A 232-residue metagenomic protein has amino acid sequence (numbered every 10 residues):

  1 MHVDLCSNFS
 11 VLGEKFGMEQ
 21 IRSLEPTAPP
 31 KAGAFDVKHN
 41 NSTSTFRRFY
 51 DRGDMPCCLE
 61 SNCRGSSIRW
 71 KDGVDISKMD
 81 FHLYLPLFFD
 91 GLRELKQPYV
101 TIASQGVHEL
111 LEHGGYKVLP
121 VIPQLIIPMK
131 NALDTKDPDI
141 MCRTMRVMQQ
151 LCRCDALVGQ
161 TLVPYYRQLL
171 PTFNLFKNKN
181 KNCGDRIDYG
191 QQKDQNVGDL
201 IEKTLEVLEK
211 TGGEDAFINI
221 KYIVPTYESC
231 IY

Functional and structural regions predicted by a protein language model:
M1-I102, K221-Y232: N-terminal "cap/leader" segments of large eukaryotic alpha-helical scaffolds
L59-D75, S104-Y116, Q149-Q160, D185-Y189 (+1 more regions): Boundary/linker elements of alpha-helical solenoid repeat scaffolds
S77-F88, G115-I127, G159-L170, F217-K221: Core helices of alpha-solenoid repeat scaffolds
F88, G106-H113, L125-L133, R143-V158 (+2 more regions): Hydrophobic residues within the alpha-helices of tandem HEAT/HEAT-like
L95-Q97, K136-P138, D194: Short inter-helical turns and helix N-cap capping residues of alpha-solenoid HEAT/ARM repeat scaffolds
Y99, K117-V121, I140, V158-L162 (+2 more regions): Short, flexible/disordered secondary-structure transition segments
V107, R186-G190, I218-T226: Short amphipathic alpha-helical segments embedded in low-complexity Lys/Glu-rich regions
K177-V197: Acidic, Ser/Thr- and Gly/Pro-rich intrinsically disordered linkers and low-complexity segments that flank or connect
